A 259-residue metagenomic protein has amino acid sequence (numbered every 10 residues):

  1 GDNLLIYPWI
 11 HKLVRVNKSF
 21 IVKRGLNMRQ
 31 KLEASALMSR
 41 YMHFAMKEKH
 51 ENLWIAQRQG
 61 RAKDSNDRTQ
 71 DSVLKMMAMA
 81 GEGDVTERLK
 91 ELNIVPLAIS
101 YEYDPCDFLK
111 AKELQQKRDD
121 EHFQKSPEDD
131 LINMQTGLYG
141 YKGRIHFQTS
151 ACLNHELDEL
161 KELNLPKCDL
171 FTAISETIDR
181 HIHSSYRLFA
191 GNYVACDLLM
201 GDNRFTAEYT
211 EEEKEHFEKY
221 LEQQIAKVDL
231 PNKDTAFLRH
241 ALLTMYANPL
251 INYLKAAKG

Functional and structural regions predicted by a protein language model:
G1-D2, R24: Fold-independent oxyanion-binding glycine-rich loops and adjacent beta-strand/coil segments at enzyme active sites
D2-H11, K31, A36-L53, Q59-G259: Membrane-interfacial terminal anchoring regions of lipid-handling membrane enzymes
K12, N17-K18: Active-site-adjacent "gating/activation" loops or surface patches in catalytic cores
F20-L26: Short acidic-hydrophobic, aromatic-tinged amphipathic segments that line or gate anion-handling sites
R24, R58-Q59: Glycine- and acidic
